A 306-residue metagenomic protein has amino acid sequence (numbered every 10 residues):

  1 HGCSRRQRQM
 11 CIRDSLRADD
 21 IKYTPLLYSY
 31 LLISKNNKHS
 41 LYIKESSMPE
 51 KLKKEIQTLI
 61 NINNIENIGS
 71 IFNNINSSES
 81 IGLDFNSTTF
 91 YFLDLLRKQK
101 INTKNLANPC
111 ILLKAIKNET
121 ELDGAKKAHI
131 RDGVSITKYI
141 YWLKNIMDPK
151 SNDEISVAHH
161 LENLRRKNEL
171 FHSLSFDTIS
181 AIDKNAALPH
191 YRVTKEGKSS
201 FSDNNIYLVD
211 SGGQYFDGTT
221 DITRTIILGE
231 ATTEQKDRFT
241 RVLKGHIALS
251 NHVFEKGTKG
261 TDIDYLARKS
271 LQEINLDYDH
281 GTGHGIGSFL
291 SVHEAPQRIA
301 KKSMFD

Functional and structural regions predicted by a protein language model:
H1-I12: Single conserved hydrophobic/aromatic residue that forms the stacking wall/gate of nucleotide- or nucleobase-binding
Y23-L27, I33-N37, A187-D217, H293-D306: Acidic/histidine-enriched ion/cofactor-binding microenvironments in catalytic or ligand-binding pockets
I33-K38, R97-Q99, D183-K184: Short acidic-glycine loop/turn motifs at beta-strand connectors
P49-K51, N118, H172, S200-I247: Short, acidic (Asp/Glu-rich) active-site segment that either coordinates a divalent metal cofactor
Q57-I71, K104: Short acidic-hydrophobic, aromatic-tinged amphipathic segments that line or gate anion-handling sites
T88-G124: Terminal amphipathic helices with adjacent charged low-complexity linkers/tails
E154-S173, Y265, K269-N275: Amphipathic alpha-helical
F176, F201-N205, Y215-T219, H252-I286 (+1 more regions): Long hydrophobic segments that form regular secondary structure
